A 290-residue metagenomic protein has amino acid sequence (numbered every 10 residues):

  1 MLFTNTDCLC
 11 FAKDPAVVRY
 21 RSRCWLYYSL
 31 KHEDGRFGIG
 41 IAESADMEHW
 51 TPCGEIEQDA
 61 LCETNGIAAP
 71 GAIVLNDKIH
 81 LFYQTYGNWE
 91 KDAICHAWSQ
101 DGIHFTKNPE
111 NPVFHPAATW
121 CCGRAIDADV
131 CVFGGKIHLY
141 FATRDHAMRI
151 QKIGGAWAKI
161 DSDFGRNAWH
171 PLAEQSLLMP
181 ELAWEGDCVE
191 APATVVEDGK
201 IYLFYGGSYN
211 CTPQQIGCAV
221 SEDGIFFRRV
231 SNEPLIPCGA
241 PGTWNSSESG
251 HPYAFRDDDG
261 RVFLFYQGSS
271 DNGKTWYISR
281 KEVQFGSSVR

Functional and structural regions predicted by a protein language model:
M1-I67, I73-G123, C131-D187, V195-S247 (+1 more regions): Beta-rich carbohydrate-recognition and catalytic domains
E190: Acidic-residue sensor for enzyme active/binding pockets
